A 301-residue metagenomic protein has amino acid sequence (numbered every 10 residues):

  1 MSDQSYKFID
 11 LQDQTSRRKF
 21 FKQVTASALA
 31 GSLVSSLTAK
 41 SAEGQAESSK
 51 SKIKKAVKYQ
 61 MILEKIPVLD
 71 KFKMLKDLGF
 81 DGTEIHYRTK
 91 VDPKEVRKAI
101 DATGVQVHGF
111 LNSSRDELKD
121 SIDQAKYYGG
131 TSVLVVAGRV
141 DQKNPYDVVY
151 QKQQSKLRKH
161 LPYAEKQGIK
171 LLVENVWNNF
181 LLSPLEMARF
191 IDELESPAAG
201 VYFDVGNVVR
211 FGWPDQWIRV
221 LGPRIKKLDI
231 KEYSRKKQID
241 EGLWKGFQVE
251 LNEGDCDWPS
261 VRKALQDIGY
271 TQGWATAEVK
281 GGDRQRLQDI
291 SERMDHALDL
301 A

Functional and structural regions predicted by a protein language model:
M1-S16: N-terminal secretory signal peptides
Y6, K73, L78-K170, N207 (+2 more regions): Structural motif corresponding to the early beta-alpha repeats
Q14-K19, G31-E47: N-terminal twin-arginine translocation
E47-V68: Boundary/entry segment of secreted carbohydrate-active catalytic domains
I62-E64, A275-R286: A short, acidic, flexible beta-alpha connecting loop/helix-capping segment that sits on the rim of active
E64-M74, E117-A125, G212-I218: Short, acidic/polar
Y163-D255, P259-D267: Acidic/histidine-rich catalytic cores of soluble enzymes
P184-E193, D283-D299: Short, electropositive alpha-helical surface patch
